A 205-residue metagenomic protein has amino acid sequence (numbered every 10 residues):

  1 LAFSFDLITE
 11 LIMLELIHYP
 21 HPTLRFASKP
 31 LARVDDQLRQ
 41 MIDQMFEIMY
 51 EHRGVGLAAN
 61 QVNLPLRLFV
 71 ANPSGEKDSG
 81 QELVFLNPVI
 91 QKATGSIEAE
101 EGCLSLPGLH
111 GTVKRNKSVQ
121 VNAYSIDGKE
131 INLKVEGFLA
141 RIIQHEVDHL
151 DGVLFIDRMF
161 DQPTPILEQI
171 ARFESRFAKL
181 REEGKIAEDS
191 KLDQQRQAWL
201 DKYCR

Functional and structural regions predicted by a protein language model:
F5-R205: Positively charged
